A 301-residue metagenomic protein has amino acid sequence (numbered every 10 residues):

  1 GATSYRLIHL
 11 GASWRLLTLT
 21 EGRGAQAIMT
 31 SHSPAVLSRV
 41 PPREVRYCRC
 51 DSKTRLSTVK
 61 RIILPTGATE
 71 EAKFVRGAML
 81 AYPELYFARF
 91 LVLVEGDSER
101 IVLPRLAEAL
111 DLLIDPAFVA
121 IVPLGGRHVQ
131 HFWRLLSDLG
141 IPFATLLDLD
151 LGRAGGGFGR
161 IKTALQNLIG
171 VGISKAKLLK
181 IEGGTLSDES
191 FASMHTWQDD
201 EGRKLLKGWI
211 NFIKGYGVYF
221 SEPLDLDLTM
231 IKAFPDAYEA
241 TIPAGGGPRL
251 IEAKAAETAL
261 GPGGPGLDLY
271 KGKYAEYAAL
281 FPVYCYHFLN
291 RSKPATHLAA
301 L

Functional and structural regions predicted by a protein language model:
G1-A81, I101, V283-L301: Switch/communication elements of ASCE P-loop NTPase nucleotide-binding domains
A78-L93, D97-L301: Acidic, Mg2+-coordinating catalytic modules of nucleic-acid enzymes
